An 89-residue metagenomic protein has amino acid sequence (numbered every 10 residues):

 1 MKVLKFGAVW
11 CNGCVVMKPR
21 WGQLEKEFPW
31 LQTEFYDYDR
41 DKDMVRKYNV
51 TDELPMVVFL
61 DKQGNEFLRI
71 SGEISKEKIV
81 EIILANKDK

Functional and structural regions predicted by a protein language model:
M1-L24: Local sequence-structure signature of Cys/Sec-based thiol-disulfide redox active-site neighborhoods
F6, P29-D43: Thiol-based oxidoreductase modules, predominantly thioredoxin-like and allied folds used for disulfide exchange
M17, F28-L31, F59: Non-catalytic interaction surface on structured domains
P19-K26, R46, E81-A85: Replace "anionic and nucleotidyl ligands
K47-Y48, K76: Chalcogenol-based redox active-site neighborhoods
Y48-F59: Structural micro-motif
F59-K89: Non-catalytic, surface beta->alpha helical segment in thiol-disulfide oxidoreductase systems
